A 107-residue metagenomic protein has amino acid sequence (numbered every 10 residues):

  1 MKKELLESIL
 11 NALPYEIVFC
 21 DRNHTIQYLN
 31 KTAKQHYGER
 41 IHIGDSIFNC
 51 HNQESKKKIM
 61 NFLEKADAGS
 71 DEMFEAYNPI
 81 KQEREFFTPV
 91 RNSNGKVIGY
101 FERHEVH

Functional and structural regions predicted by a protein language model:
M1-L29: Sensory modules in modular signal-transduction proteins
T32-H107: Sensory/regulatory domains in signal-transduction proteins
